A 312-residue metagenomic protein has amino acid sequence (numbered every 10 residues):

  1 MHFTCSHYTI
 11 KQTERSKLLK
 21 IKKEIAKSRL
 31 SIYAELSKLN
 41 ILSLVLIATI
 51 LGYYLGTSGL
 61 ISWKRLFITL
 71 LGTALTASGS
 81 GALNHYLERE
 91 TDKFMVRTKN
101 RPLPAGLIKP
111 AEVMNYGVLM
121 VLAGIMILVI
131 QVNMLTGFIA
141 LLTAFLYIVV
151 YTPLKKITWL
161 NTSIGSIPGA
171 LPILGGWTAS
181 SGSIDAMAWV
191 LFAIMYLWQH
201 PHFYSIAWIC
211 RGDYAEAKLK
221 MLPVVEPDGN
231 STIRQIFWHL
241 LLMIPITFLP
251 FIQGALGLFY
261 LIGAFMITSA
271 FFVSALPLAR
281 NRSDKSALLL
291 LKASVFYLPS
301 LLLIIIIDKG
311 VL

Functional and structural regions predicted by a protein language model:
E14-S28, L87-I108, Y204-T232: Cytosolic, membrane-interface loops and tails of multi-pass inner-membrane proteins
K38-L55, I167: The first (N-terminal) embedded transmembrane alpha-helix
I47-R89, R97, I125, F138-V149 (+1 more regions): Membrane-embedded alpha-helical segments that form the functional core of polytopic membrane enzymes, especially those
L75-L83, F145-P153, I194-R211, I244 (+1 more regions): Transmembrane alpha-helical segments that form the membrane-embedded catalytic/substrate-channel core of multi-pass
R97-F138, P227-F251: Multi-pass membrane catalytic core of lipid/isoprenoid biosynthesis enzymes
P110-A179: Intramembrane alpha-helical segments
L174-I184, M243-F248, L298-L312: Hydrophobic alpha-helical transmembrane segments in multi-pass integral membrane proteins
S231, F272-S300: Interfacial loop-to-transmembrane junctions
